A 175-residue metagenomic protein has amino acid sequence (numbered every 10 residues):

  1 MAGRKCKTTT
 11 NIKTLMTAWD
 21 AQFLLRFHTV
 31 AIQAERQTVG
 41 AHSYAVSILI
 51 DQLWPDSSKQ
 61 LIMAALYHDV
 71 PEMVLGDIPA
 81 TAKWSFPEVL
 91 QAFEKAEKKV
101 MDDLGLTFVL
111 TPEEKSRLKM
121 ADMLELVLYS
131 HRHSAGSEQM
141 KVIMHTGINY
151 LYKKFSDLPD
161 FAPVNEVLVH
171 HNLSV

Functional and structural regions predicted by a protein language model:
C6-T8, M101-V142, Y150: Histidine/acidic-rich helix-loop-helix segments that form or flank divalent-metal centers in metalloenzyme catalytic
N11-T29: Short alpha-helical hairpin
I12-T14, D56-V70, E113-M120: Alpha-helical scaffolds flanking conserved acidic
F27-E35, F108-E113: Short, solvent-exposed helix-loop connector elements
I32-L61: Alpha-helical phosphate/pyrophosphate-handling elements in metalloenzyme active cores
Q33-S43, K83-F93, K115: Active-site metal-coordination segments of metallo-dependent hydrolases
V70-D103: Helix-adjacent hinge/juxtasegments
K153-V175: Charged phosphate-binding loop/patch that engages nucleotide di/tri-phosphates or the phosphate backbone of nucleic
